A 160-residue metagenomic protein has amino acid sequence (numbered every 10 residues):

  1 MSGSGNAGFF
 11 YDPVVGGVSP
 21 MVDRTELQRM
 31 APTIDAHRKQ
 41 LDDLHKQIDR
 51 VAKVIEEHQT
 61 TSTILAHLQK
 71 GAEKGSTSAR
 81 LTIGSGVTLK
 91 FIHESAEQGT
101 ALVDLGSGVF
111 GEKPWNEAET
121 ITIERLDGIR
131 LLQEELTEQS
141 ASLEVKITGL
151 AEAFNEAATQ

Functional and structural regions predicted by a protein language model:
G5, F9-Q160: Intrinsically disordered, low-complexity regulatory regions in eukaryotic proteins
